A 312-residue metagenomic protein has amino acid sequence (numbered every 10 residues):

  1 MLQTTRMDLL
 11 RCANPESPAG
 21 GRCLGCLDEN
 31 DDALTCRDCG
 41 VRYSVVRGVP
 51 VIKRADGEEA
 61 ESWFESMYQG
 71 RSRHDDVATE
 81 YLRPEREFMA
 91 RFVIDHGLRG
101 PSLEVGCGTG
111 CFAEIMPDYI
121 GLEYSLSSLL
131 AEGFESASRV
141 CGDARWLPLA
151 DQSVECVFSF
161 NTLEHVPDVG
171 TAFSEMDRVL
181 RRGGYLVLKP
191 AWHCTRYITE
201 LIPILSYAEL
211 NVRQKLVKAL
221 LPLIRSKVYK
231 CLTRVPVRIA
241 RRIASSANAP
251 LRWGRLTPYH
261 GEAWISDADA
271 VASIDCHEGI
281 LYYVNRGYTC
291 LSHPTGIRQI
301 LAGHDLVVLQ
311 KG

Functional and structural regions predicted by a protein language model:
M1-W146, A272, I297-Q310: Conserved N-terminal segment of class I S-adenosyl-L-methionine
G100, D151-S153, G183-G184: Surface-exposed loop/turn positions
R145-V157: A short acidic, Gly/Pro-enriched loop at the edge of an enzyme's catalytic core that lines a small-molecule cofactor
W146, E164, C194: Active-site micro-motifs of SAM-dependent methyltransferase domains
C156-P167: A short SAM/SAH-binding and catalytic strip from SAM-dependent methyltransferases
V166-P167, L180-R182: Helix-to-beta-strand junctions that scaffold the AdoMet/dcAdoMet cofactor pocket in Class I SAM-dependent enzymes
G170-T171, E175, Y185-Q310: S-adenosyl-L-methionine-dependent methyltransferase catalytic module, highlighting the catalytic core
